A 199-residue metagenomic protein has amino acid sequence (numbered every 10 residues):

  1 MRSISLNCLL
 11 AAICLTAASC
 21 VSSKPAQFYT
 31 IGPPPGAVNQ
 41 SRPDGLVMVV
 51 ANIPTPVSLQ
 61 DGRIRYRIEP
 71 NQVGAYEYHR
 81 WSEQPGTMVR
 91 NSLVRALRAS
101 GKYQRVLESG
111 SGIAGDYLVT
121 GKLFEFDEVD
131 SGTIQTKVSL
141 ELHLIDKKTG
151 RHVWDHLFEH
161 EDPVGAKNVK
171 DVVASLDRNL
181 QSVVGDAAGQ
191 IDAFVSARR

Functional and structural regions predicted by a protein language model:
M1-A18: Sec-dependent bacterial lipoprotein signal peptides
S19-G86, A193-R199: A structural "domain/chain start" motif
V21-N39, P43-D44, R95, A99-R151: Surface-exposed short loop/turn segments
I53, K122-F126, E159: Generic short beta-strand segments
V57, D127, D162-A166: Feature marks short, surface-exposed loop/turn motifs that line or immediately flank catalytic pockets and channel
N71-R80, K148-D186: Short secondary-structure boundary motifs at beta->alpha junctions and helix caps
G86, R90-V94, S100, D177-L180 (+2 more regions): Extracytoplasmic/secreted envelope proteins and their assembly/folding machinery, especially bacterial periplasmic
A99-V106, G189-R199: Surface-exposed helix-capping loop/turn segments at secondary-structure junctions
